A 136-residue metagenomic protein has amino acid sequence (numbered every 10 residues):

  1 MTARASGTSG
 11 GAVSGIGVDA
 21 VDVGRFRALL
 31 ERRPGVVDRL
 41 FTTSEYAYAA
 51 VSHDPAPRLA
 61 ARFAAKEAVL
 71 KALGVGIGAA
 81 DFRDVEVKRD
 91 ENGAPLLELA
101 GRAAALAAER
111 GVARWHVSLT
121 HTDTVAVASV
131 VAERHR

Functional and structural regions predicted by a protein language model:
M1-R136: Core catalytic alpha/beta fold that binds nucleotide/phospho-ligands
